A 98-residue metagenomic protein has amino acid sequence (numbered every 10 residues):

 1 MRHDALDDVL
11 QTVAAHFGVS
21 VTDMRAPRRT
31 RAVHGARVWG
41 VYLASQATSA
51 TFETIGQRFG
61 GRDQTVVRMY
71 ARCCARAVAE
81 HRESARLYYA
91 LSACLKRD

Functional and structural regions predicted by a protein language model:
M1-Q11: General nucleic-acid-binding
L10, T51-E53: Helix-turn-helix DNA-binding elements, focusing on the entry/boundary residues of the two helices that contact DNA
A15-R37: Short, Lys/Arg-enriched anionic-surface-contact patches
H34-A50: Short, amphipathic alpha-helical "recognition" segments used to contact nucleic acids or chromatin
S45, Y70-A71, A75-V78: DNA major-groove recognition helix of helix-turn-helix
T54-F59: Short alpha-helical "recognition helix" segments of helix-turn-helix
D63-R68: Helix-turn-helix DNA-binding helix
V78-D98: Short Lys/Arg-enriched helix C-cap and helix-to-coil transition segments that create basic nucleic-acid-contact patches
